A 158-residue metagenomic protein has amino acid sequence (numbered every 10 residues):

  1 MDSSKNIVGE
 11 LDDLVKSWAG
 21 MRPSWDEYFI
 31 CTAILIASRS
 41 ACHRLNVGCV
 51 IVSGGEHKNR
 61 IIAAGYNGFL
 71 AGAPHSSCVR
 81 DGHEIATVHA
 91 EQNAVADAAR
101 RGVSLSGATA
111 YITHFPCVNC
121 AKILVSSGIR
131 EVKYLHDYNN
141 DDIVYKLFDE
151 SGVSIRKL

Functional and structural regions predicted by a protein language model:
M1-L158: Zinc-dependent deaminase catalytic domain
